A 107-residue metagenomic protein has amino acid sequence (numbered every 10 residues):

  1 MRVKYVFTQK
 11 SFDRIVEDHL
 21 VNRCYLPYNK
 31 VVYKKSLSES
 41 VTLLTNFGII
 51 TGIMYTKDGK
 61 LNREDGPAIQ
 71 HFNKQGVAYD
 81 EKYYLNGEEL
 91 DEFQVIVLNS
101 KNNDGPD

Functional and structural regions predicted by a protein language model:
M1-C24: Protein-protein interaction and targeting regions used for scaffolding, dimerization, and localization
V21-D107: Glycine/tyrosine- and acidic-biased, solvent-exposed loop/turn segments at the edges of beta-strands
